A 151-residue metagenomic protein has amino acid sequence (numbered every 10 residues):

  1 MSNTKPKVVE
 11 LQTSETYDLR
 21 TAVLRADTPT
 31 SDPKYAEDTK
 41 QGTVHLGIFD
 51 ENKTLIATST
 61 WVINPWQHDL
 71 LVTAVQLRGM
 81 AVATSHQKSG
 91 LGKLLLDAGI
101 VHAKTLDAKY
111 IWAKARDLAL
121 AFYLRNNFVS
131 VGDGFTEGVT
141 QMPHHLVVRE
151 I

Functional and structural regions predicted by a protein language model:
T4-Y17: A short beta-loop-alpha structural element at the N-terminal edge of CoA-dependent acyl/N-acetyltransferase catalytic
S14-D18, A22-T73, R78: Acetyl-CoA-dependent GNAT
R78, A83, R116: Residue-level recognition of the GNAT/N-acetyltransferase active site
V82, K88-V101: Conserved acetyl-CoA-binding loop-helix of GNAT-fold acetyltransferases
L96, A103-R116: Conserved GNAT acetyl-CoA-binding A-motif
R116-D117, T136-I151: C-terminal "cap" of GNAT-fold acetyltransferases
L124-G134: Conserved acetyl-CoA-binding loop of GNAT-fold acetyltransferases
